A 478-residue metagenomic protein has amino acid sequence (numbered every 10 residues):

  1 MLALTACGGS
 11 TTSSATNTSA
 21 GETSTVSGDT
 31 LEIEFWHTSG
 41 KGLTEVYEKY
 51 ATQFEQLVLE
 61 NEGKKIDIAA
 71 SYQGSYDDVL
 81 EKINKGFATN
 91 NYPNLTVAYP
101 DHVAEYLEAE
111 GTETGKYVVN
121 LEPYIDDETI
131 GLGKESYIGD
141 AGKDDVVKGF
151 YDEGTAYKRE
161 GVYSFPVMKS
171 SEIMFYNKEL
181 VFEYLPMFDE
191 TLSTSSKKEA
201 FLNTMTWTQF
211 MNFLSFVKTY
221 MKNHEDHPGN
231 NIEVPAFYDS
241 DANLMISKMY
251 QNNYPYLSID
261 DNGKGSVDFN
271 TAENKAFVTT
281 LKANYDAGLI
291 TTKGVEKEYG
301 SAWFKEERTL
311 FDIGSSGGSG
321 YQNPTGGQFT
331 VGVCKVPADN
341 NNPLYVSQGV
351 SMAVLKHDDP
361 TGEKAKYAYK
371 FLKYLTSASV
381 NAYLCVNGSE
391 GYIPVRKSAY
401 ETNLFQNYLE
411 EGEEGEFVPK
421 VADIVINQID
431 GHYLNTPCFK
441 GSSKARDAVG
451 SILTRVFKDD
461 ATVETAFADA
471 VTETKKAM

Functional and structural regions predicted by a protein language model:
L4-T114, D127-K134, F188, L192-S196 (+4 more regions): Conserved N-terminal structural module of periplasmic/extracytoplasmic solute-binding proteins
L31-E32, K64-I66, N90-N94, G115-K116 (+8 more regions): Loop/turn elements at helix/coil->beta-strand transitions in domains of secreted/extracellular proteins
V46, K178, F182, L372-N403: Periplasmic-binding protein-like
Y50-E55, T96, V103-E108, D241-L257 (+2 more regions): Extracytoplasmic/periplasmic substrate-binding proteins
G63, E122-T129, D145, G149-N243 (+6 more regions): Helix-loop-helix "hinge/cap" segment bordering the ligand-binding cleft or interdomain interface
Y72-K82, M205-Q209, T292-K305: Short helix-initiation/N-cap motifs at beta->coil->alpha
P100-I173, F182, K248-M249, T330-P337 (+1 more regions): Hinge/lid segment of periplasmic solute-binding proteins
V346, G412-T474: C-terminal capping/gating helix-and-loop segments adjacent to ligand/active sites or protein-protein/ligand interfaces
